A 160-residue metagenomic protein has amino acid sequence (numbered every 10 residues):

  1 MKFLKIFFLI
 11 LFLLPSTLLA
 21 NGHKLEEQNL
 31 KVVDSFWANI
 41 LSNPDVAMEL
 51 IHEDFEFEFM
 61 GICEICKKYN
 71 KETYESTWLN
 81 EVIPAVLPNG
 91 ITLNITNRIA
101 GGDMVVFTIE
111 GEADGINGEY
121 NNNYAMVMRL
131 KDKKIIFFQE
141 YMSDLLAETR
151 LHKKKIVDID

Functional and structural regions predicted by a protein language model:
F3-L4, F8-L41, D45-E49, K153-D160: Short, low-complexity N-terminal intrinsically disordered segments enriched in polar/charged residues
I6-L9, E75, L79, S143-D144: Short amphipathic alpha-helical "recognition" segments used for binding
F8-L11, D54, E58-F59, G102 (+1 more regions): Residues that line or immediately flank small-molecule/substrate-binding pockets and catalytic motifs
A20-K24, L41, L79-D160: A beta-strand edge to alpha-helix "cap/lid" segment located at domain peripheries
N29-L30, F36-N43, F55-F57, C63 (+2 more regions): N-terminal/domain-start segments enriched in small and hydrophobic, helix-friendly residues, covering either
V33-F36, V46-M48, F55, Y74 (+3 more regions): Hydrophobic pocket/interface hotspot
H52-A100: A solvent-exposed, acidic/Ser-Thr-rich amphipathic alpha-helical stretch
